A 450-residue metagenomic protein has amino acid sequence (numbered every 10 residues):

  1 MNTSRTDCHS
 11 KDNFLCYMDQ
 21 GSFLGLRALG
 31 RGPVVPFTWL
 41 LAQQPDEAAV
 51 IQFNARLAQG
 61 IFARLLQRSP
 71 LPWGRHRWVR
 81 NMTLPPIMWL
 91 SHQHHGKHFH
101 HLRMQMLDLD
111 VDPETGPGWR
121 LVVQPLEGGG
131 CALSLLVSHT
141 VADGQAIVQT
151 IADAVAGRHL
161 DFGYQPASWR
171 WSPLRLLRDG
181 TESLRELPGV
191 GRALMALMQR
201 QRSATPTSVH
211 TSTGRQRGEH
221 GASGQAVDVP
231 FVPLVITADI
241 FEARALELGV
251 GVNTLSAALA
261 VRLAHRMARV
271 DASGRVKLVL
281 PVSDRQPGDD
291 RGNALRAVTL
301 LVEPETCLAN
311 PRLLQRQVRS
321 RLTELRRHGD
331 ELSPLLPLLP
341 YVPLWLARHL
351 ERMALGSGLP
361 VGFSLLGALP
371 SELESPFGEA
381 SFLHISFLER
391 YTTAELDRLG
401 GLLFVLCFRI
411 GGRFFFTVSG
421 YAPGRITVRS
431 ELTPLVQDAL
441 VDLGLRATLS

Functional and structural regions predicted by a protein language model:
M1-D179, F241-L246, G251-A272, P376-S450: Non-catalytic N-terminal regions of enzymes
F23-A28, H220, V229-V232, P287-D289 (+1 more regions): Short beta-strand/turn micro-motifs at beta-sheet edges
Q52-N54, P173-D179, F231, R291-F377: Helical lid/core segments from catalytic subdomains that handle acyl or acyl-like groups
A167-Q199: Intrinsically disordered, low-complexity regions enriched in acidic/Ser/Thr/Pro/Gln residues
V190-V250: Flexible, P/S/T/G-rich "lid" or insertion loops adjacent to the active sites of thioester-utilizing
R262-L295: A compact, surface-exposed functional segment
V282-D284, W345-L350, G401: Glycine-rich, charged/polar anion/phosphate-binding loops that engage phosphate groups from diverse ligands
D284, R291, L295-L300, V405-R409 (+1 more regions): Short beta-strand elements
